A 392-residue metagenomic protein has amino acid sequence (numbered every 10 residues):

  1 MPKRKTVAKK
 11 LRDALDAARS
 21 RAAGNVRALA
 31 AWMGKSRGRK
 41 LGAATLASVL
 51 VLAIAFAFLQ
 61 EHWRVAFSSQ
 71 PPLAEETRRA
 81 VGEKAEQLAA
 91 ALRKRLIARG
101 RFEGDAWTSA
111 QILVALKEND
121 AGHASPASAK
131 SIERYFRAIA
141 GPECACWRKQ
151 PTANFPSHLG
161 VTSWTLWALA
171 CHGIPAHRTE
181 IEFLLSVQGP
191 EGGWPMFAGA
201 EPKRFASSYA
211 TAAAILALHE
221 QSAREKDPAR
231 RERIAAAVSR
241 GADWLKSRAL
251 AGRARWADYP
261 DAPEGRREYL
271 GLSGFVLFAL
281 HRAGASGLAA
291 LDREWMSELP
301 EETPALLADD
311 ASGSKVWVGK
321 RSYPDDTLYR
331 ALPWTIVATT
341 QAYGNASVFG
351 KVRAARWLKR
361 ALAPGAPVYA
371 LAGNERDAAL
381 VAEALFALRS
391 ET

Functional and structural regions predicted by a protein language model:
M1-L29: N-terminal intrinsically disordered, acidic low-complexity segments at the extreme N-terminus
W32-S48: N-terminal Sec-pathway targeting helices
V49, H62-T77, G100-S128, A145-T179 (+4 more regions): An alpha-helical repeat/solenoid feature that recognizes helix-turn-helix modules
L50-L59: Hydrophobic alpha-helical membrane-insertion segments, chiefly the h-region of N-terminal signal peptides
I97, R137, E182-G189, D243-K246 (+3 more regions): HEAT/HEAT-like alpha-solenoid repeats
E133, H177-I181, A242: Amphipathic alpha-helical scaffolding segments comprising HEAT/armadillo-like alpha-solenoid repeats
